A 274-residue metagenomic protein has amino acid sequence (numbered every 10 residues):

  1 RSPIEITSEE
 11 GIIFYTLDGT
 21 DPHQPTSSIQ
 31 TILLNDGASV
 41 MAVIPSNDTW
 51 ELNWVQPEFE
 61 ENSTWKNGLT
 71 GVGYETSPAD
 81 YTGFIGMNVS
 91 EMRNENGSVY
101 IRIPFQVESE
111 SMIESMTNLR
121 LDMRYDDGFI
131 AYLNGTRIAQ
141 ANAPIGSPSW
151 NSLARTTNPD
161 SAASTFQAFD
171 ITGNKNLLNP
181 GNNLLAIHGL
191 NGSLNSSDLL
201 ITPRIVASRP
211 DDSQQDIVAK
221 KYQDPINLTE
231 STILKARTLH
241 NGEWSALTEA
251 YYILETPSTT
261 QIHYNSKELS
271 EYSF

Functional and structural regions predicted by a protein language model:
R1-A38, P180, D198, A207-F274: Short, compositionally stereotyped local motifs that mark structural "simplifiers"
I6-S8, V40, W65, G97 (+3 more regions): Aromatic-lined ligand-binding clefts that engage carbohydrates, nucleic acids, or primary amines
T16-D18, P25-S27, Y132-G146, N151-L153 (+3 more regions): Short, solvent-exposed loop/turn and secondary-structure capping segments
G19-H23, V43-T49, G71-G73, E108-M112 (+5 more regions): Acidic glycine-/aspartate-rich tracts in secreted/extracellular proteins
S28-S115, S147-D170, S266-F274: Extended carbohydrate-recognition surfaces in non-catalytic/accessory domains of CAZymes and lectin-like proteins
R102-Q106, N118-R124, G128-Y132, A168-T172 (+3 more regions): Residues within well-ordered beta-strands of beta-sheet-rich folds
M123-G128, T136-R137, P203-D212: Short edge-strand/loop segments of extracellular domains
P144, L153-Q214, H240, T248-E249: An acidic-aromatic loop/edge-strand motif
